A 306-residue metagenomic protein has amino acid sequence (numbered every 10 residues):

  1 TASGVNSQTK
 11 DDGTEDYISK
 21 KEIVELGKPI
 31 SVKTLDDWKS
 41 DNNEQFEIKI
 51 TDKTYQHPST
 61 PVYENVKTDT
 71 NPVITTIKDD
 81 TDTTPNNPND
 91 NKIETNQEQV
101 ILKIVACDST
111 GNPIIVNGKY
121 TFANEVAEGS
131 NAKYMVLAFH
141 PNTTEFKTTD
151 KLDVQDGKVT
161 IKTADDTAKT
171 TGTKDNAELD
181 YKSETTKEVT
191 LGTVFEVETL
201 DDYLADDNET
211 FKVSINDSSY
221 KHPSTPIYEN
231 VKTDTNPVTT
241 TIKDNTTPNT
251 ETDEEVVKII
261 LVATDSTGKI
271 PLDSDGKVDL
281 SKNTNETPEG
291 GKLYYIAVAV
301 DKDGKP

Functional and structural regions predicted by a protein language model:
T1-P306: Short boundary segments that mark the start of a structured unit
